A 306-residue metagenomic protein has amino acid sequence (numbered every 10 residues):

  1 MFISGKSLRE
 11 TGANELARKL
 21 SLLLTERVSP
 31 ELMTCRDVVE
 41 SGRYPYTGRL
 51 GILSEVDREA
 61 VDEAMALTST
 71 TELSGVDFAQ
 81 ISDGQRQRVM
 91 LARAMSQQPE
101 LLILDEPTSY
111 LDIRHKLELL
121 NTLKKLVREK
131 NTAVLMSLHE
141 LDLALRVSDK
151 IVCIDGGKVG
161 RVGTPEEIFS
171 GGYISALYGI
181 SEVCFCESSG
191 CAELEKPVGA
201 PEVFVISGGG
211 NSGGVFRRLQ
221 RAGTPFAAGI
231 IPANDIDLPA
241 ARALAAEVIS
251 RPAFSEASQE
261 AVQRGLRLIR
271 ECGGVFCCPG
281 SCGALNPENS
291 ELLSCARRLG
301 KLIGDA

Functional and structural regions predicted by a protein language model:
F2-E15: ABC ATPase NBD Q-loop/coupling interface
E40, E55-S74: Conserved ABC ATPase "signature" region
Q98: Conserved catalytic motifs of ABC-family nucleotide-binding domains
L102-E106: Catalytic Walker B motif of ABC-type/P-loop ATPase nucleotide-binding domains
L117-E129: Helical segment within the ABC ATPase nucleotide-binding domain
G156-G157: Conserved ABC ATPase "signature" C-loop
Y178-Q259, C277-C278, G283-N286, L302-A306: ABC ATPase nucleotide-binding domains
